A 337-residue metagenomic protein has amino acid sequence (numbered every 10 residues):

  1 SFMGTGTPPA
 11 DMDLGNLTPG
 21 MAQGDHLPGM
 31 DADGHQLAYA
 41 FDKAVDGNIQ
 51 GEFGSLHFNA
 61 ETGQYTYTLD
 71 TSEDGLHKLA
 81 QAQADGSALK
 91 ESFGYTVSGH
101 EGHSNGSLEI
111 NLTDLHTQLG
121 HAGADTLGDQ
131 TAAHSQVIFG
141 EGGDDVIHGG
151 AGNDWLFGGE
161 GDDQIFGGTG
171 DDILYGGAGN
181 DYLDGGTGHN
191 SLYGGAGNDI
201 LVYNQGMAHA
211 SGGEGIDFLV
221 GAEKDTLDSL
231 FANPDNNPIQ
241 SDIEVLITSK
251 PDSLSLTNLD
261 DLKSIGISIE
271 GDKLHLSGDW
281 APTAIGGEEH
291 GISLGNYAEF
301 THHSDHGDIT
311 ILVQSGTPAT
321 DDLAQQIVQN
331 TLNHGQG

Functional and structural regions predicted by a protein language model:
F2-G47: Extracellular ectodomain surface segments
D46-H116: Acidic, turn/loop-rich segments in luminal/extracellular domains of secretory-pathway and cell-surface proteins
T71-D74, H100, E223-T226, K250-D252 (+1 more regions): Acidic glycine-/aspartate-rich tracts in secreted/extracellular proteins
H116-T117, H275-S277, A281-G337: Low-complexity acidic/polar repeat-biased segments
L119-G120, D129-T131, F139-G140, G149 (+10 more regions): Glycine-centered beta-turn/loop sites at beta-strand termini
L127-D129, I138, I147, L156 (+7 more regions): Short, T/G/N/S-enriched strand-turn elements that build extracellular solenoid repeat scaffolds
Y203-Q205, G221-E223, I247-K250, N258 (+2 more regions): Residues on the solvent-exposed faces and adjacent turns of beta-rich solenoids used to engage binding targets
